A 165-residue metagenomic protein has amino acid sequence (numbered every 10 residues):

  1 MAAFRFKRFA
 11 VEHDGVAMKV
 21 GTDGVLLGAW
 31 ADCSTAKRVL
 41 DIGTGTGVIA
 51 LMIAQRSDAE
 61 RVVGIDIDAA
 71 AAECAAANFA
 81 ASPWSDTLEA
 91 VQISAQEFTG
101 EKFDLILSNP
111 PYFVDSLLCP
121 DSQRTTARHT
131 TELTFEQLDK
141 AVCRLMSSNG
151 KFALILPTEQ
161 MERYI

Functional and structural regions predicted by a protein language model:
M1-S34: Class I SAM-dependent transferase core
F4, I106, L154: Residues that recognize and position ribonucleotide moieties
V11, V16, V20, L133-I165: Conserved Class I SAM-dependent methyltransferase catalytic core
V20, G24, T46, A71 (+2 more regions): Conserved donor sugar-nucleotide recognition element shared by glycan-biosynthetic enzymes
L26-S108, V114-C119: Conserved SAM/SAH cofactor-binding pocket of Class I
A69, D104, H129-E132, E136 (+1 more regions): Short, amphipathic alpha-helical segments
N109-P110, L156: Hydrophobic alpha-helix-in-membranes signature
P110-Q137, A141-L145: Mobile active-site "lid"/loop adjacent to the S-adenosyl-L-methionine
